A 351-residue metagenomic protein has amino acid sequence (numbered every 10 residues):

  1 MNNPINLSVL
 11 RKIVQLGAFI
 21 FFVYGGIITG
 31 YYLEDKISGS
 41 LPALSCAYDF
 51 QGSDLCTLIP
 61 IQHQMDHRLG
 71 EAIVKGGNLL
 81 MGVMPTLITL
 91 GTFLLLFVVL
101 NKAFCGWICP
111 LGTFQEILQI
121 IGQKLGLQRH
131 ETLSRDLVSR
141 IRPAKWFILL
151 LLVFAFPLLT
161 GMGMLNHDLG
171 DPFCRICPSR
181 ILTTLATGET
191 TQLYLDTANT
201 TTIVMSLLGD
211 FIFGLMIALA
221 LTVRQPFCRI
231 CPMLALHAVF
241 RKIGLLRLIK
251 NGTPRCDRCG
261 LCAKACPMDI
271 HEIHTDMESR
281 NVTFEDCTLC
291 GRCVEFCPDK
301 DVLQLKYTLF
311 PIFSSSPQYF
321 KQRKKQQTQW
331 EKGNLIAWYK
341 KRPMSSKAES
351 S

Functional and structural regions predicted by a protein language model:
M1-D276, R280, E285, E295-S351: Non-ligating segments of multi-cofactor redox enzymes
C287, G291: Cysteine-rich micro-motifs
